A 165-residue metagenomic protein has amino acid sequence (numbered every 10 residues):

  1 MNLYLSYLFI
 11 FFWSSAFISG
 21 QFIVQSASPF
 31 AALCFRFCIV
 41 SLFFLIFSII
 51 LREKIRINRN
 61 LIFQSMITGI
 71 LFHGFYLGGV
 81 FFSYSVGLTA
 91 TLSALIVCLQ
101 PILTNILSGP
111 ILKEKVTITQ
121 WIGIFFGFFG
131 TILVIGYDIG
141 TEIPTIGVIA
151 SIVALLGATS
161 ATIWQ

Functional and structural regions predicted by a protein language model:
M1-C34, V40, T141-Q165: Glycine-/small-residue-enriched transmembrane alpha-helix faces in small-molecule transporters and effluxers
S6-Y7, R59-T68, V116-F128, G147-V148: Cytoplasmic-side transmembrane-helix entry/capping segments in multi-pass membrane proteins
A16-F17, L45-S93, V97, N105 (+1 more regions): Specific transmembrane alpha-helical segments of multi-pass solute transporters/efflux pumps, especially DMT/EamA
I23, A32, R36, S83 (+2 more regions): Hydrophobic/aromatic residues within transmembrane alpha-helices of multi-pass small-molecule transporters
P29, T89-A90, V116: Membrane-helix interface/capping residues of multi-pass secondary transporters
F35-R36, T68, I96-L99, T119-I122 (+1 more regions): Hydrophobic core positions of alpha-helical segments in small-molecule transporters and transporter systems
F43-R52, Q100-F125: C-terminal transmembrane-helix exit sites in multi-pass transporters
F44, V116-G136, A154-A158: Hydrophobic transmembrane alpha-helices of multi-pass small-molecule transport proteins
